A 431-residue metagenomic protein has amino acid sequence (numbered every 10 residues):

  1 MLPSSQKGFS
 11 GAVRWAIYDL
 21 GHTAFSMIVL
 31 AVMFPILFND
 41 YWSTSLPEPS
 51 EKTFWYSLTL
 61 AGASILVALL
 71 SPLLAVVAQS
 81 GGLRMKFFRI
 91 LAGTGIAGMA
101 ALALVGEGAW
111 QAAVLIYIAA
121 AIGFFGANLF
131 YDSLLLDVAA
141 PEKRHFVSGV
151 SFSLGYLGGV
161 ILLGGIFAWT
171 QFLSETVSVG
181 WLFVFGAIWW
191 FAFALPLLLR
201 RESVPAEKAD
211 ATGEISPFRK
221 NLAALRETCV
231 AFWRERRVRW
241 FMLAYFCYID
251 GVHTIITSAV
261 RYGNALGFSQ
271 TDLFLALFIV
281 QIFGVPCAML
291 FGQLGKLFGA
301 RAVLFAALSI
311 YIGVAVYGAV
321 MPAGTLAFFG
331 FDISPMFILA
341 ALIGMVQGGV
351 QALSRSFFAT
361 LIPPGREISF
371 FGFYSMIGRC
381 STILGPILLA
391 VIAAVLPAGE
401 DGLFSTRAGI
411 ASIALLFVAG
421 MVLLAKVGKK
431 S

Functional and structural regions predicted by a protein language model:
L2-V13, V204-L243: Juxtamembrane intracellular "pre-TM" segments in multi-pass secondary transporters
P3-S64, R237-A276: Helix-loop boundary and gating motifs at the non-cytosolic
P47-K52, A168-I188, A393-F417: A membrane-interface helix-boundary motif in multi-pass transporters
L69-L83, P286-A300, A393: Helix-to-loop junctions at the C-terminal end of transmembrane segments in multipass secondary transporters
A78-A92, L297-I310: Cytoplasmic membrane-interface "Motif A"-like loop-to-helix N-cap segments of 12-TM Major Facilitator Superfamily
R89-G108, S309-F329: C-terminal ends and interior cores of transmembrane alpha-helices in multi-pass membrane transporters/permeases
F146-F167, S375-P386: Glycine-rich segments within core transmembrane alpha-helices of 12-TM secondary carriers
W189-R200, I410-S431: Multi-pass alpha-helical transporter architecture, strongest for 12-TM Major Facilitator/SLC carriers used
